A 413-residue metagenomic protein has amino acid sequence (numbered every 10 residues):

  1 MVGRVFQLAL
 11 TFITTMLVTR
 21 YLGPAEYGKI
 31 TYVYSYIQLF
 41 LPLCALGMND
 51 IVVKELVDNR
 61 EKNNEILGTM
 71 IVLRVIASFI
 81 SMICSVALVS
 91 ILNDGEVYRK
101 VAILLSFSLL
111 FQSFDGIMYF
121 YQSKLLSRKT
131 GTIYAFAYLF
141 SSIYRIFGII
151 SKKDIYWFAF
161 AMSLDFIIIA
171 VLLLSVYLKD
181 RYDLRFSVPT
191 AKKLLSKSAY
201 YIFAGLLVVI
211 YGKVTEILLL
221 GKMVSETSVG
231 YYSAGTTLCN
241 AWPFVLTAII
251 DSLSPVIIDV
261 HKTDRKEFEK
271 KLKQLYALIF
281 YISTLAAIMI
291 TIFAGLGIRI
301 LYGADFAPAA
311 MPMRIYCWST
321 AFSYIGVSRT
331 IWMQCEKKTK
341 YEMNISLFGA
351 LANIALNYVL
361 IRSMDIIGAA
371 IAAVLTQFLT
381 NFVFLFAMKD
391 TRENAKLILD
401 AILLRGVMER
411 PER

Functional and structural regions predicted by a protein language model:
M1-N49, V86, A137-S141, M162 (+7 more regions): Signature of the first transmembrane helix
M1-Q7, V33, P42-V89, K100-V101 (+2 more regions): Membrane-water interface segments that mark the loop-to-transmembrane alpha-helix transition
P24, V89-L105, E226, T291-A321: Interfacial segments at transmembrane-helix termini and the short loops linking adjacent helices
Y34-P42, V208, Y232-P255, I282-A286 (+1 more regions): Transmembrane helix-bundle signature of multi-pass secondary active exporters and lipid flippases
C44-E61, C239-R265, E269, T330-C335: Helix-loop junctions and terminal segments of transmembrane helices in multi-pass membrane transport/translocation
E55-R60, L110-I133, C317-I345: Membrane-interface junctions at transmembrane-helix termini in multi-pass inner-membrane proteins
I103-S106, G131-K179, K197, T236 (+2 more regions): Hydrophobic alpha-helical transmembrane segments
R128-G131, I155-A159, V171-K213, V256 (+2 more regions): Interhelical loop/hinge segments that connect adjacent transmembrane helices in multipass membrane
